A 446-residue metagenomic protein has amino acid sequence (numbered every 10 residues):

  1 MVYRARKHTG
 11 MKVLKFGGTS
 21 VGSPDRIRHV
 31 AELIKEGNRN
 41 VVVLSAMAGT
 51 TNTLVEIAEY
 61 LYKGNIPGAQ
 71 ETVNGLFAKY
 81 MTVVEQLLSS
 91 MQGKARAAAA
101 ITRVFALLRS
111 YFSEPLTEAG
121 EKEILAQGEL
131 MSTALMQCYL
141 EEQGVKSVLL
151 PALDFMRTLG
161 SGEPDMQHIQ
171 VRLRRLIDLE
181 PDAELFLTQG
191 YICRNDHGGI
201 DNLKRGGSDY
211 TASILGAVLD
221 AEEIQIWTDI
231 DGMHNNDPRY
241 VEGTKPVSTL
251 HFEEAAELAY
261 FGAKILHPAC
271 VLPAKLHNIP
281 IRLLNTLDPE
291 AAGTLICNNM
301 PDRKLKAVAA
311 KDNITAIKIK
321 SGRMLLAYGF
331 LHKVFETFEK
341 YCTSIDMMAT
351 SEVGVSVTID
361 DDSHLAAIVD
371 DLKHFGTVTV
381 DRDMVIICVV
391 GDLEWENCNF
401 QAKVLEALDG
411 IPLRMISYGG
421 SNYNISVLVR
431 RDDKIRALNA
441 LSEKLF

Functional and structural regions predicted by a protein language model:
V2-L266, V271, R430: Nucleotide/pyrophosphate-binding catalytic subdomain
M11-K12, R39-V42, E123, K146-V148 (+16 more regions): Structural motif
M47-A48, I230-G232, I281, N285-E290 (+3 more regions): Glycine-rich beta-alpha junction loops
E180-N195, L258-R282, K320-Y328, D381-E396: Electropositive, surface-exposed helix/loop patches at the edges of structured domains that serve as adaptable
H251-K320: A conserved active-site cap/scaffold subdomain adjacent to cofactor or substrate pockets
A292-F446: A conserved regulatory-domain signal marking ACT and ACT-like small-molecule sensing domains and adjacent regulatory
